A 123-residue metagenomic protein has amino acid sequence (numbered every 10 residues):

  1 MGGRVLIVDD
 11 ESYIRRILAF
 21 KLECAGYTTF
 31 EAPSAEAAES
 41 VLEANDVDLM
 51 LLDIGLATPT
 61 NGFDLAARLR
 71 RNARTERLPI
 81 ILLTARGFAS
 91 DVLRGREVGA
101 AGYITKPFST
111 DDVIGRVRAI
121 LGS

Functional and structural regions predicted by a protein language model:
R16-E23: Charged docking surfaces used in two-component/phosphorelay signaling
G26-A35, V41: Short hydrophobic/Thr-rich beta-strand motif most characteristic of the beta2 strand and flanking loop of CheY-like
S34, T60-L65: Acidic catalytic/metal-coordinating carboxylates
S40, F63-E76: Short amphipathic alpha-helix used as the core "switch/output" element in two-component signaling
N45-L52, L56: Active-site beta3 strand of CheY-like receiver
D64, G87-T105: Alpha4 helix (beta4-alpha4-beta5 surface) of REC/receiver domains from two-component response regulators
F108-V117: C-terminal output helix
